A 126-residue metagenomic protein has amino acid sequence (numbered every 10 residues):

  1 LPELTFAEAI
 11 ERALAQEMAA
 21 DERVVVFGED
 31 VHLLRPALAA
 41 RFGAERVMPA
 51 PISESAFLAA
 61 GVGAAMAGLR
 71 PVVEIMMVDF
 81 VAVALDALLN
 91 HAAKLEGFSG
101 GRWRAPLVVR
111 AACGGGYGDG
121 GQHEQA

Functional and structural regions predicted by a protein language model:
L1-A126: Thiamine diphosphate
